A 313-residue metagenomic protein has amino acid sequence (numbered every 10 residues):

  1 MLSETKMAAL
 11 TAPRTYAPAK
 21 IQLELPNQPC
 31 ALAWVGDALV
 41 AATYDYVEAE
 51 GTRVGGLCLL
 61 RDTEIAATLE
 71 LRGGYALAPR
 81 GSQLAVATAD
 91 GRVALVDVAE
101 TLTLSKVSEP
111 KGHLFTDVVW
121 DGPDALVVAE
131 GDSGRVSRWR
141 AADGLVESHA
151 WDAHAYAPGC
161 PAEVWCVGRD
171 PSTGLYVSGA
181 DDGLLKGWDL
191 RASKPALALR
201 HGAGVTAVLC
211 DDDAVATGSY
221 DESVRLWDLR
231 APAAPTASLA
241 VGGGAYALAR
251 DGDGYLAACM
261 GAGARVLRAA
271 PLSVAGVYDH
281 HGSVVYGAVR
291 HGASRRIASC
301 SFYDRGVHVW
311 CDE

Functional and structural regions predicted by a protein language model:
E4-N27, L59-T68: A short helix->beta-strand "capping" segment at the edge of beta-propeller domains
A17-L23, E64-L69, L102-E109, L145-P158 (+3 more regions): A short beta-strand motif characteristic of beta-propeller blades
I21-G55, R72-A76: Beta-strand-rich domains and repeat architectures in extracellular enzymes and scaffolds, especially beta-propellers
N27-A33, R72-P79, G112-W120, A155-R169 (+3 more regions): Canonical WD40 repeat/beta-propeller blade segments in eukaryotic WD-repeat proteins
L39-A42, E50, L84-T88, L126-E130 (+4 more regions): Conserved beta-strand element within WD40/beta-propeller blades
Y46-G56, D90-A94, T116, D132-S137 (+8 more regions): Short coil/turn segments within WD40 beta-propeller repeats
R61-T63, V98-T101, R140-G144, L190-S193 (+3 more regions): Short loop/turn segments that connect beta-strands within beta-propeller blades
L239-P271: Loop/turn-rich, solvent-exposed surfaces of beta-rich toroidal or solenoidal domains
